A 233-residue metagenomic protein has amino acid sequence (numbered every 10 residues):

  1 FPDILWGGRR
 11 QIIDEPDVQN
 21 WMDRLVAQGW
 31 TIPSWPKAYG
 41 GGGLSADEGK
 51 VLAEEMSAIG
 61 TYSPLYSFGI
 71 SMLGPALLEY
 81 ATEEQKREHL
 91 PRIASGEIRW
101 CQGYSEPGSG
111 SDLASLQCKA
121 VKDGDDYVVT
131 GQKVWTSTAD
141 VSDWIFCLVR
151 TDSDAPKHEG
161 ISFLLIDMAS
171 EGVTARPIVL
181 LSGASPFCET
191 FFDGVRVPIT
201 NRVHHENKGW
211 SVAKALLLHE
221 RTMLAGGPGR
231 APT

Functional and structural regions predicted by a protein language model:
F1-F68, E84-S95, R99, G108 (+1 more regions): Amphipathic, small/basic residue-rich leader segments at the start of a protein or domain
G29, L52-S57, L148-V149, L165-E171 (+1 more regions): Short Ser/Thr-interspersed hydrophobic loop/turn segments at strand-loop and sheet-helix junctions that line or gate
L44-A46, D112-A114, T138-D143, K157-G160 (+1 more regions): Short glycine/proline-enriched turns and hinge-like loops at secondary-structure junctions
G110, V134-A139, L181-S182: Glycine-rich phosphate/pyrophosphate-binding beta-alpha loops
C118-V121: A structural signal for short hydrophobic beta-strand segments in well-ordered beta-sheet cores
T130-R176: A short core secondary-structure module
V173-T233: Glycine-rich beta->alpha junctions and the first turn(s) of the following alpha-helix
